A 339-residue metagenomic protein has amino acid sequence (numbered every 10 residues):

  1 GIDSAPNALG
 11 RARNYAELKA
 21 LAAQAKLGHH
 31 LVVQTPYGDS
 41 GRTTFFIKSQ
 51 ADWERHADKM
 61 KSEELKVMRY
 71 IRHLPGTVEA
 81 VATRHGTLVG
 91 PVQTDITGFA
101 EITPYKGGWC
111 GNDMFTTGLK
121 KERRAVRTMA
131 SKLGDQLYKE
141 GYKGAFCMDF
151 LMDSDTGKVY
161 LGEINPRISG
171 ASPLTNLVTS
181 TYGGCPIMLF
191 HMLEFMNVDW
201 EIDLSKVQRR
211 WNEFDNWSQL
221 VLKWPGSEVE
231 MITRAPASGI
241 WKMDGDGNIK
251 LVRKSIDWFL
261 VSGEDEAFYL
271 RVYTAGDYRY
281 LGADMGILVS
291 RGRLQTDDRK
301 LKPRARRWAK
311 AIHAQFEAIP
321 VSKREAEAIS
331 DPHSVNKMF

Functional and structural regions predicted by a protein language model:
G1-T43, S330-V335, F339: A conserved helix-loop-beta module that forms one wall/lid of the active-site cleft in ATP-utilizing catalytic domains
S4, G28-V32, F45-T77, G107-N112 (+1 more regions): Conserved ATP-binding module of the ATP-grasp superfamily
A25, Y37-G38, Y70-H73, E140-G144 (+1 more regions): A short catalytic or substrate-binding loop motif that flags glycine-/basic-rich loops and adjacent residues that bind
Y37, M152, P166: Short, glycine/acidic-enriched loop or turn micro-motifs at the edges of active sites
I47-I102, M152-Y160, E213-S227, I232-P236: Phosphate-binding site of ATP-dependent enzymes
K61, W109-D153, F195-N216, V221 (+4 more regions): A long amphipathic alpha-helix within ATP-dependent nucleotide-binding catalytic cores
R69-P75, A80-K132, Q136, N165-F190: ATP-dependent carboxylate/phosphate-activation module, predominantly the ATP-grasp catalytic core and closely related
L193-F339: Peripheral (often C-terminal) accessory segments that flank ATP-dependent C-N-forming ligase machineries
